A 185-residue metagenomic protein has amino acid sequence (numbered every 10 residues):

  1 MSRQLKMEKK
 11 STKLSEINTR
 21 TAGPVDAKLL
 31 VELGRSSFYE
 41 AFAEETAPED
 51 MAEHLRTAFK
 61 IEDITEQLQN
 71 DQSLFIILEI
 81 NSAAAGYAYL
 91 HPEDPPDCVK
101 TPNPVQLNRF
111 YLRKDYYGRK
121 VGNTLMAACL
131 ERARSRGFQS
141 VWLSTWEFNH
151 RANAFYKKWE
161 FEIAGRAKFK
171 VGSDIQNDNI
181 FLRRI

Functional and structural regions predicted by a protein language model:
M1-S15: Acyl-donor-binding surface of acyltransferase catalytic domains
T12, T21-A27, E32-E44, A52-D115 (+5 more regions): Acetyl-CoA-dependent GNAT
K13-E16, I76, T101-V105, Q139-W142 (+2 more regions): C-terminal "cap" of GNAT-fold acetyltransferases
E45, T101, R119-K120, I175: Non-catalytic, surface-exposed connector residues within folded enzymatic/regulatory domains
S82, G86, K120-G122, E160: Conserved phosphate-binding and hydrolysis motifs of nucleotide-dependent enzymes
R113-D115, R119, E147-F148: Active-site acidic-Proline motif in GNAT/NAT acetyltransferases
G118-E131, A154-K158: Conserved acetyl-CoA-binding loop-helix of GNAT-fold acetyltransferases
R119, R136-Q139: Short coil/turn segments at alpha/beta junctions that flank glycine-rich nucleotide-binding fingerprints
